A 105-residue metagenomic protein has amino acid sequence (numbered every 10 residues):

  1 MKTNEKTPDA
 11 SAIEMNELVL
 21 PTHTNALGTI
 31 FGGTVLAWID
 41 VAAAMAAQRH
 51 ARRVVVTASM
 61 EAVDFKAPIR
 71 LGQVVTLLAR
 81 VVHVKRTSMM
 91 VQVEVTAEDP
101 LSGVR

Functional and structural regions predicted by a protein language model:
K2-M15, R70-L71, V82-R105: HotDog/MaoC-like acyl-thioester-processing domains
K2-S59: Hot-dog-fold acyl-thioester-processing enzymes
V19-H23, M60-A67, A97-D99: Short, well-ordered turn and helix-capping elements at secondary-structure junctions
T34, S59, L78-R80, Q92-E94: Residues located in well-ordered beta-strands
H50-V56, Q73, V93-A97: Low-complexity, flexible helical/coil segments
S59-V74, R80-R86: Active-site beta-strand->loop segment that positions catalytic residues and contacts the acyl thioester
